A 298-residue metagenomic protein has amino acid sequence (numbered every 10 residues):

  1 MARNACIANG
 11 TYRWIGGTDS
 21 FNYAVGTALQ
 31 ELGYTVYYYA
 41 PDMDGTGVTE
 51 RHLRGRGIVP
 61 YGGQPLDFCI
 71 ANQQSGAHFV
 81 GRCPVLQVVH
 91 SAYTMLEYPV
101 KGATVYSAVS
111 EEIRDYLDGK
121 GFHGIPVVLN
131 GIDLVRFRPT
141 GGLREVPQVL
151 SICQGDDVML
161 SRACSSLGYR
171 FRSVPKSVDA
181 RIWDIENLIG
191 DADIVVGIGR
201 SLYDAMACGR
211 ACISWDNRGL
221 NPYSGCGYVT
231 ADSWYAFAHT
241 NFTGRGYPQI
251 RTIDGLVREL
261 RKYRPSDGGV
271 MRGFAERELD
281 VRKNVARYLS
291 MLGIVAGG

Functional and structural regions predicted by a protein language model:
N9-Y23, V158: A short, glycine/small-residue-rich beta-strand->loop->alpha-helix junction that serves as a flexible
G17, F242-G293: A charged, aromatic-enriched C-terminal amphipathic alpha-helix characteristic of glycosyltransferases across folds
T18-L29, Y288: Short amphipathic alpha-helix
F68-Q74, F79-M95, T104-A108, W215: Active-site proximal beta-strand in glycosyltransferases
L96-P99, D115-G119, G131-V146, W183-D184: Acidic anion/phosphate-binding donor-loop and adjacent secondary structure in glycosyltransferase catalytic cores
E97, A103-G124, G155, M159: A short, active-site helix/loop in glycosyltransferases that binds the activated sugar's phosphate group
N187-R200, R210-A211: Acidic donor-binding loop of glycosyltransferase active sites
R200-R261, S266: Catalytic binding pocket for nucleotide-activated donors in carbohydrate/polymer assembly enzymes
